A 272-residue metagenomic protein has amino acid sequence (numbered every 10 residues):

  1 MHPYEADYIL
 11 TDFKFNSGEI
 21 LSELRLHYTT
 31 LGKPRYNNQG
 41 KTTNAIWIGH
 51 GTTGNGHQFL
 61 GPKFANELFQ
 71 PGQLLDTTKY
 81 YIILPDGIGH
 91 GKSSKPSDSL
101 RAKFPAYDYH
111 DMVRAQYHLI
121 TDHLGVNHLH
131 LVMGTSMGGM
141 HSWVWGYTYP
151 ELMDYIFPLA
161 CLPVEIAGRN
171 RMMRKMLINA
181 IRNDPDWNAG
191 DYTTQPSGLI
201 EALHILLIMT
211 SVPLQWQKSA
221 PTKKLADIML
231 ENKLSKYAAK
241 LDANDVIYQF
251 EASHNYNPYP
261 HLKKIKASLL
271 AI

Functional and structural regions predicted by a protein language model:
M1-I46: Catalytic-loop region of hydrolases
T29-D98: N-terminal cap/lid subdomain of alpha/beta-hydrolase-fold enzymes
S99-D111: Catalytic nucleophile-loop/oxyanion-hole region of alpha/beta-hydrolase and closely related hydrolase-like folds
H110-L131, M140: Conserved acidic catalytic loop of the alpha/beta-hydrolase fold
N127-R171: Conserved hydrolase catalytic core segment
L152-K236: Alpha/beta-hydrolase-fold enzymes
D245-H261: Active-site nucleophile elbow and catalytic-triad environment of alpha/beta-hydrolase enzymes
I265, A271-I272: Short beta-strand/loop motif that positions the catalytic acidic residue of the alpha/beta-hydrolase fold
